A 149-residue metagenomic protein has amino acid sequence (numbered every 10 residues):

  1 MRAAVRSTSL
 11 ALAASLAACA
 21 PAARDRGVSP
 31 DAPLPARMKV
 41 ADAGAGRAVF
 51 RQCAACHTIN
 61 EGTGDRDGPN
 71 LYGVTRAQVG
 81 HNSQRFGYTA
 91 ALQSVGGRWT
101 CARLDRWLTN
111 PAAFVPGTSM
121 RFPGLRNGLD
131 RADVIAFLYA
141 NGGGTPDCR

Functional and structural regions predicted by a protein language model:
M1-S9: Bacterial N-terminal signal peptides that target proteins for export
L16-A18: C-terminal motif of bacterial Sec signal peptides marking the signal peptidase cleavage site
A20, A54-H57, D147-R149: Sequence contexts marking disulfide-bonded cysteines in secreted/extracellular proteins
P21-V49: Electrostatic cytochrome c docking/interface patches
D25, I59-G62: Secreted/processed peptides and extracellular or luminal domains of membrane proteins
G46, F50-I59, V134-L138: The canonical Cys-X-X-Cys-His
R47, E61-R98, F122-G124: Gly/Gly-Pro-rich "capping" loops immediately C-terminal to redox-active cysteine motifs in periplasmic/lumenal
R98-R149: C-terminal capping alpha-helices of c-type cytochrome domains
